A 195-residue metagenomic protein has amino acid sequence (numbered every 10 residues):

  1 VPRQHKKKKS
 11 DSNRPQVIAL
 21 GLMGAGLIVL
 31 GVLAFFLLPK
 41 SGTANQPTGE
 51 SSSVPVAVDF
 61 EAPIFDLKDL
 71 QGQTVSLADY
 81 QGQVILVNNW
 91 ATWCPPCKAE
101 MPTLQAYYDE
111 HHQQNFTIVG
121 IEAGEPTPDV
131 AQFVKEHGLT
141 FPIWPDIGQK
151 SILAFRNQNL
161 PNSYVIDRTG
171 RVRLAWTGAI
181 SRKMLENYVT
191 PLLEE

Functional and structural regions predicted by a protein language model:
V1-E61, E195: N-terminal targeting signals for export/organelle localization
V17-L20, A131-T140, P145-E194: Thiol/disulfide oxidoreductase modules built on the thioredoxin-like
D59, I64-I85: A short beta-strand-turn-helix
P63, P95-P96, P102, P142 (+2 more regions): Proline-centered helix-kink/hinge sites
Q81, N89-A106: Conserved redox-active cysteine motifs that mediate thiol-disulfide chemistry, especially di-cysteine Cys-X(1-2)-Cys
L86-V87, I118: Hydrophobic beta-strand anchors of alpha/beta hydrolase catalytic cores
K98-H137, I147-A154: Structural microenvironment flanking redox-active thiols in thiol-disulfide oxidoreductases
